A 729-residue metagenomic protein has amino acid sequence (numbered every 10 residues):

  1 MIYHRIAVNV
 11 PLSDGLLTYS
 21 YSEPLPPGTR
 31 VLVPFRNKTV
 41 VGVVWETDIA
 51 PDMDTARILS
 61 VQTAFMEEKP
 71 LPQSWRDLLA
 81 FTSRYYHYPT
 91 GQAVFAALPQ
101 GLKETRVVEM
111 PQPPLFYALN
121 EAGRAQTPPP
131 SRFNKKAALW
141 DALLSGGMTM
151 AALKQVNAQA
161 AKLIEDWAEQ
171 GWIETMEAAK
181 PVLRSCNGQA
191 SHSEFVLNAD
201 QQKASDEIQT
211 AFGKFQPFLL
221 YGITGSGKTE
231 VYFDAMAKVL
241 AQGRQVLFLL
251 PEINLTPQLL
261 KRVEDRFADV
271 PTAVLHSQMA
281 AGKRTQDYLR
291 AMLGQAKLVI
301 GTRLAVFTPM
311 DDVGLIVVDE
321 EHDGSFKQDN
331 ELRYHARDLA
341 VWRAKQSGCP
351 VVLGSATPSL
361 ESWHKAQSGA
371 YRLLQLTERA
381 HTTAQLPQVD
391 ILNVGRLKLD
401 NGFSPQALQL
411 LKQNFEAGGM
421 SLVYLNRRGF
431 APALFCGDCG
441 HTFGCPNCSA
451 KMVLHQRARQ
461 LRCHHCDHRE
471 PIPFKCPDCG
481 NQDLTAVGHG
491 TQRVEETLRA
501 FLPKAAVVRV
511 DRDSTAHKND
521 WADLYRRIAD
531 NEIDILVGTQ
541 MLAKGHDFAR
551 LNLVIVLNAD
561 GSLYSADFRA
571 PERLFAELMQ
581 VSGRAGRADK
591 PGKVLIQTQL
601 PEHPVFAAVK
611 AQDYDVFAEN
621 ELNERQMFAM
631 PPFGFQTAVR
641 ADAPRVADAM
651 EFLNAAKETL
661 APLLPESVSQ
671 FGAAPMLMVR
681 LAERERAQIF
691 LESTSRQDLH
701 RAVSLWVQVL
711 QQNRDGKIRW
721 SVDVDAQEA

Functional and structural regions predicted by a protein language model:
M1-S355, S362, Q367-T383, L663 (+2 more regions): Accessory, non-ATPase domains that flank or precede helicase/AAA+ motor cores in DNA-metabolism machines
A7, D141, Q626-P631, M676-A682: Short, flexible, solvent-exposed loop/turn segments with mixed acidic/basic and small polar residues
E46-D48, L98, E177-A179, L425-R427 (+4 more regions): A general secondary-structure junction signal
H192-N198, Q202-S205, K214-M650, E658 (+3 more regions): Inter-lobe coupling/hinge segments of SF2-like helicase ATPases
V508, L664-M676, G716-V724: Short beta-strand elements
A656-R696, A702-W706: C-terminal structured "cap/appendage" subdomains that terminate the fold
